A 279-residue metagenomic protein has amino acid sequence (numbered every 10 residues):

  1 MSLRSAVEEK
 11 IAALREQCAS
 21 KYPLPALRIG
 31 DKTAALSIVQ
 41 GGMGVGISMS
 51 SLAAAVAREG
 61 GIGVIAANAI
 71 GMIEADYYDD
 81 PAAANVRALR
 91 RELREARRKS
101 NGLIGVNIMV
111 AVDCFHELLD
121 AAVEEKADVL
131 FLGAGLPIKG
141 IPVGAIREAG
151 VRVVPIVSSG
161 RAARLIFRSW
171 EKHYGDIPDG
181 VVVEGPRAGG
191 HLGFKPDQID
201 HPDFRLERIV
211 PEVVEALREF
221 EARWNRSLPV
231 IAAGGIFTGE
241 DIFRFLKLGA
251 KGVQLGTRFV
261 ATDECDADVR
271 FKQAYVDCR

Functional and structural regions predicted by a protein language model:
S2-W224: Active-site entrance/lid segments in N-terminal catalytic domains of soluble metabolic enzymes
V39, A188-I231, F237-R279: Conserved active-site-proximal phosphate/metal-binding subdomains
I47, I236-F237: Residue-level detector of alpha-helix initiation sites
